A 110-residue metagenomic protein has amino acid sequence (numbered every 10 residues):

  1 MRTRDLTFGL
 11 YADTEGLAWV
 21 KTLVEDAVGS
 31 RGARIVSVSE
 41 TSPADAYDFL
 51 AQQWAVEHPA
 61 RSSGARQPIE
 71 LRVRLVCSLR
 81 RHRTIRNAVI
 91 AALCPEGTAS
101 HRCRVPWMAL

Functional and structural regions predicted by a protein language model:
M1-L23: Short, extreme N-terminal segment that most often corresponds to the first beta-strand
F8, V24, L71-V73, V89: Hydrophobic beta-strand residues in large extracellular and virion-surface proteins
L10-T14, L75-L79, L93: Beta-strand elements of well-folded, non-transmembrane domains
W19-K21, H82-N87: Charge-rich, low-aromatic oligomerization/scaffolding segments with amphipathic character
E25-R34, I90-A99: A common structural junction motif
V28-R81, M108-L110: Short, intrinsically disordered low-complexity segments
E96-L110: Short, charged, intrinsically disordered terminal tails
